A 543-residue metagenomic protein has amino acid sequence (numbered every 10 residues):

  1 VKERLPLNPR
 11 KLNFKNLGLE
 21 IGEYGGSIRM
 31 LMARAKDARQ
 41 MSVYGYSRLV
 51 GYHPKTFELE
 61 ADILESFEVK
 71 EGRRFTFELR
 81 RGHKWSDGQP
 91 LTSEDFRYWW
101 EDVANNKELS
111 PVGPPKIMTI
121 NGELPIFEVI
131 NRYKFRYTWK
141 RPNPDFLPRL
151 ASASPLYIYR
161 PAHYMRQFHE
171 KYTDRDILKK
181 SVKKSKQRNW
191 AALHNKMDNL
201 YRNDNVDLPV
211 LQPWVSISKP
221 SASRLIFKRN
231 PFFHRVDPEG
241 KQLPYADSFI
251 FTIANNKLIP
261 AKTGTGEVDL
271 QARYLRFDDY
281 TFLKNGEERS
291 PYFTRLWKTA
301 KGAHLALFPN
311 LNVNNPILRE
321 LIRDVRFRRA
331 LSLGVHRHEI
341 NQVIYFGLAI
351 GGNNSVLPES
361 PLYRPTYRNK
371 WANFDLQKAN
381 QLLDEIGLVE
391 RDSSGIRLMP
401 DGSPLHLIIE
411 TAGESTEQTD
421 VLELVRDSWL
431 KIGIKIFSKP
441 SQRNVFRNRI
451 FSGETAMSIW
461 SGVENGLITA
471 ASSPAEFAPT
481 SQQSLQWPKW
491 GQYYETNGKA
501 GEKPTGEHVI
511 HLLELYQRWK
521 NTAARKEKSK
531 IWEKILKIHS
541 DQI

Functional and structural regions predicted by a protein language model:
V1-Y24, T173-W190, D198: Proteolytic maturation boundary segments
K2-E71, D207: N-terminal lobe/hinge region of extracytoplasmic solute-binding protein
R29-L31, S42-R48, G88, I177-P209: Edge beta-strand plus adjacent loop/short-helix module at the start of the mature soluble/periplasmic domain
M41-V43, H53-F57, P161-Y164, E170 (+1 more regions): Extracytoplasmic/periplasmic substrate-binding proteins
Y52-K55, E68, R73-T76, R80-P115 (+7 more regions): Extracytoplasmic/periplasmic ligand-capture domains
P115-H194, I543: Surface-exposed binding/hinge segments that line and control ligand-binding clefts or catalytic entry sites
A153-E170, N199-R202, P209-W214, R224-L225: Structured beta-strand-rich cores of soluble
